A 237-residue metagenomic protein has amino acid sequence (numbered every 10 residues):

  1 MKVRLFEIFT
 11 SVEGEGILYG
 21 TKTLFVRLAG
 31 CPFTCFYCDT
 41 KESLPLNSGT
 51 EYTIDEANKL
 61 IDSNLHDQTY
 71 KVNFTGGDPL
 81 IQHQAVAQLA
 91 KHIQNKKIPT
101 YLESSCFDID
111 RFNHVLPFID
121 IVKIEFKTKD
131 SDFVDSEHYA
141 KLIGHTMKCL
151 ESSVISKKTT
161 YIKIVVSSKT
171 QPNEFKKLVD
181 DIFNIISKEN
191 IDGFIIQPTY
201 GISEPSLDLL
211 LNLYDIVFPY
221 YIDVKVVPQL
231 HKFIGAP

Functional and structural regions predicted by a protein language model:
M1-I8, V12-E15, T34, C38 (+7 more regions): Residue-level signal for well-ordered alpha-helical segments
M1-R27, P32-E51, S63-L65, A236-P237: N-terminal [4Fe-4S]-dependent radical SAM core
V3, Y37-D120: Conserved Radical SAM active-site core
E13, N58-D62, E151, F183: Generic structural signal for well-ordered alpha-helical scaffold segments
I17-Y19, T23, D78-L80, T128: Short, flexible micro-motifs
T23-F25, K71-N73, Y161-K163: Short aromatic/hydrophobic contact patches that present stacked aromatics for nucleic-acid/ligand binding
I81-V224, Q229-H231, G235-P237: Conserved AdoMet/S-adenosylmethionine-binding subsite of the radical SAM
